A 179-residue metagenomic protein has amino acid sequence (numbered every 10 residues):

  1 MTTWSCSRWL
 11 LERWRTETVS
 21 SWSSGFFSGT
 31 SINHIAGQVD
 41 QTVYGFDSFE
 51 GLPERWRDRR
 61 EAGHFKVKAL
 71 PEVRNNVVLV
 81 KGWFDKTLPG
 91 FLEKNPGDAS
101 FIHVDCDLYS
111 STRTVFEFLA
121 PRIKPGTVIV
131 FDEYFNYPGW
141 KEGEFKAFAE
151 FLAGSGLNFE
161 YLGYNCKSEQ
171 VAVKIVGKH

Functional and structural regions predicted by a protein language model:
M1-R15: A short, well-structured juxtamembrane/interface segment
R8, T16-H179: S-adenosylmethionine/decaboxylated-SAM
